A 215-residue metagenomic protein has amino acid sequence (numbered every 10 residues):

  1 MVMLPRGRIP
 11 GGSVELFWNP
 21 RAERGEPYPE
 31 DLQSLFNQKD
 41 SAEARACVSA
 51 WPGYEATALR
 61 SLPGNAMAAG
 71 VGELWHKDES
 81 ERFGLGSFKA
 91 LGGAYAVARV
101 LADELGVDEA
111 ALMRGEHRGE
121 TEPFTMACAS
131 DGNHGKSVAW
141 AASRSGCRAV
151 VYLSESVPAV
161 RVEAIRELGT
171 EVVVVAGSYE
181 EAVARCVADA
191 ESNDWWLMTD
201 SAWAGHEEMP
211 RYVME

Functional and structural regions predicted by a protein language model:
M1-E215: PLP-dependent amino-acid enzyme catalytic core
